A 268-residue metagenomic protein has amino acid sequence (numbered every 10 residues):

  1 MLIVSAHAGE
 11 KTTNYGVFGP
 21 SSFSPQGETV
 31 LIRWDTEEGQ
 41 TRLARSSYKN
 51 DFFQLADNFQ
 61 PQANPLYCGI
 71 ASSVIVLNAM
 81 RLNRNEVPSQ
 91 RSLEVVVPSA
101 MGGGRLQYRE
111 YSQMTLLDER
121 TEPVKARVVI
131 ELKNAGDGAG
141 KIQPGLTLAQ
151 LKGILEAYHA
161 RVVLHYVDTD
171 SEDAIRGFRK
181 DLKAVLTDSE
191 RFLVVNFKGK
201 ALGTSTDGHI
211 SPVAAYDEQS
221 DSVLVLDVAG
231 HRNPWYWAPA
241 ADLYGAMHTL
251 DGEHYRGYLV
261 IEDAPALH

Functional and structural regions predicted by a protein language model:
M1-I3: Bacterial N-terminal signal peptides
A6-P144: Active-site-adjacent structural segments surrounding the nucleophilic cysteine of cysteine proteases and isopeptidases
V74-V76, Q219, H231, L267: Short loop/turn segments at secondary-structure transitions that flank enzyme active sites
V87, A241-Y244, D263: Short, charged/polar low-complexity linear motifs in solvent-exposed/disordered segments
V96-G208, A214-G257: Conserved active-site-adjacent core of cysteine acyl-enzyme catalytic domains
I261-L267: Short beta-strand-to-coil "C-cap" segments at the C-terminal boundary of structured domains/repeats, marking
